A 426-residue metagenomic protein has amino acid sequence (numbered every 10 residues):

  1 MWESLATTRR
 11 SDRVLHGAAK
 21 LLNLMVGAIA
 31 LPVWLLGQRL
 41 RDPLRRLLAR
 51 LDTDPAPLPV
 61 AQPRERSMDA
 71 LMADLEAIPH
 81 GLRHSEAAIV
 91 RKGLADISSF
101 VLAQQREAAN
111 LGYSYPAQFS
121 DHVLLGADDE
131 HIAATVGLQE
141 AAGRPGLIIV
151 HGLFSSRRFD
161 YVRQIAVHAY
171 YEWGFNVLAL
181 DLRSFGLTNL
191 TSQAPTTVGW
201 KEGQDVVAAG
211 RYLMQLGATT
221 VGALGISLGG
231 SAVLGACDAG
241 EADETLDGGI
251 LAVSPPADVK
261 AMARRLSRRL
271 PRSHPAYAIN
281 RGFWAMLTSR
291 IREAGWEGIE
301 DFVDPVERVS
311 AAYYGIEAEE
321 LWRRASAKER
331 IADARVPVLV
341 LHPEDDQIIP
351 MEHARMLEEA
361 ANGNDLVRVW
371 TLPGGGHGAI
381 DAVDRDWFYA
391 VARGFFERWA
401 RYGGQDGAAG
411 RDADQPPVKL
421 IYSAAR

Functional and structural regions predicted by a protein language model:
W2-T8, D12-R13, G374, E397-R426: Alpha/beta-hydrolase-fold serine-hydrolase catalytic core, especially in secreted/extracellular enzymes
W2-V60, R64, T219-E319: Alpha/beta-hydrolase-fold enzymes
S98-A141: N-terminal cap/lid segment of alpha/beta-hydrolase-fold proteins
S114-P116, V259-A379, V383-F395, W399-G404 (+1 more regions): Serine-hydrolase catalytic core
G137-L182, N189: Short, surface-exposed "cap/lid" segments of acyl-processing enzymes
Q164, G235-A239, M356: Active-site signature of alpha/beta-hydrolase-fold catalytic machinery across serine- and Asp/Cys-nucleophile hydrolases
L178, R183-G222: Catalytic nucleophile-loop/oxyanion-hole region of alpha/beta-hydrolase and closely related hydrolase-like folds
D181-F185, P256, P373-G375: Short beta-to-alpha linker loops that shape the active-site pocket of alpha/beta-hydrolase fold enzymes
